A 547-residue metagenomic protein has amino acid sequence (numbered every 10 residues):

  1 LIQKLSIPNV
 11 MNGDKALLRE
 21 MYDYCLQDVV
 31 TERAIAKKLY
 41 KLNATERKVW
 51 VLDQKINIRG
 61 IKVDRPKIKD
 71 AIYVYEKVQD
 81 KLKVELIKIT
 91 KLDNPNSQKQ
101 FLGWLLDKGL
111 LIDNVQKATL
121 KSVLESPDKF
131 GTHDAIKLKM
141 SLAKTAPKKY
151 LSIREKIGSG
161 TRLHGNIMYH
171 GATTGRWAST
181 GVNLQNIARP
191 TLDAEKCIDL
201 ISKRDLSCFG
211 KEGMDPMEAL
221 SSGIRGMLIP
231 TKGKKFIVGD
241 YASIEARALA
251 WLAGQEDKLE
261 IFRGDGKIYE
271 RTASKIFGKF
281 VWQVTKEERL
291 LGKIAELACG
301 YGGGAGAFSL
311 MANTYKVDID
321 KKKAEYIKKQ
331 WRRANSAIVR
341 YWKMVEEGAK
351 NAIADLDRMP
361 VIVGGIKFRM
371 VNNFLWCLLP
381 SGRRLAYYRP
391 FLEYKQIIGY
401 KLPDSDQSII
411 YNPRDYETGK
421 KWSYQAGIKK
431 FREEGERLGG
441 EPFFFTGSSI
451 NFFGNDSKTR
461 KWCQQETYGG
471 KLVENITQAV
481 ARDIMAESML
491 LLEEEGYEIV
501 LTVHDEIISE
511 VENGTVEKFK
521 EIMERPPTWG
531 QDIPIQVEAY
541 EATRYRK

Functional and structural regions predicted by a protein language model:
L1-G223, I229, G233-K235, A242-E245 (+2 more regions): Conserved "right-hand" nucleotidyltransferase catalytic core of DNA-directed polymerases
L39-V49, I484-V503: Active-site palm subdomain of RNA-directed nucleic acid polymerases
V49, N96-Q100, L290, Y326 (+2 more regions): Short Gly/Ser/Thr- and Asp/Glu-enriched loop/turn motifs at secondary-structure junctions
L111-I112, F277-E495, P534, A539-K547: Conserved catalytic core of nucleic-acid polymerases
K232, Y241-W282: Basic, low-complexity segments
K316-I319, E521-Q531: A common structural junction motif
I508-E512: Short hydrophobic/aromatic beta-strand micro-patches that form the beta-sheet surface supporting nucleotide- or nucleic
G514-F519: Short, conserved charged micro-motifs
